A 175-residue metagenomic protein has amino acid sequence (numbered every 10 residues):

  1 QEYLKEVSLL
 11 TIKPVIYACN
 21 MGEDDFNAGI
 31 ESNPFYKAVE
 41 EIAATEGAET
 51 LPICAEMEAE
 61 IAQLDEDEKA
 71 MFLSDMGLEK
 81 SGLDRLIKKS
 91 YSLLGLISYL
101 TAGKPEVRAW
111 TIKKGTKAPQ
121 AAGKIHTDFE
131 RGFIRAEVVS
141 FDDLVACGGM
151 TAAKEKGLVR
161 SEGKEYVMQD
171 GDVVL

Functional and structural regions predicted by a protein language model:
Q1-D170, V174: C-terminal-of-GTPase-core extension/linker across diverse P-loop GTPases
